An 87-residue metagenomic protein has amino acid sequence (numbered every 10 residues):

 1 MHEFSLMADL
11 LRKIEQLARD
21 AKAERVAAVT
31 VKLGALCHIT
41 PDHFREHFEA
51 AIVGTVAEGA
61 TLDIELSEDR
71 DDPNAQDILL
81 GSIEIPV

Functional and structural regions predicted by a protein language model:
M1-V87: N-terminal, polar/charged subdomain of small-to-medium soluble alpha/beta proteins
